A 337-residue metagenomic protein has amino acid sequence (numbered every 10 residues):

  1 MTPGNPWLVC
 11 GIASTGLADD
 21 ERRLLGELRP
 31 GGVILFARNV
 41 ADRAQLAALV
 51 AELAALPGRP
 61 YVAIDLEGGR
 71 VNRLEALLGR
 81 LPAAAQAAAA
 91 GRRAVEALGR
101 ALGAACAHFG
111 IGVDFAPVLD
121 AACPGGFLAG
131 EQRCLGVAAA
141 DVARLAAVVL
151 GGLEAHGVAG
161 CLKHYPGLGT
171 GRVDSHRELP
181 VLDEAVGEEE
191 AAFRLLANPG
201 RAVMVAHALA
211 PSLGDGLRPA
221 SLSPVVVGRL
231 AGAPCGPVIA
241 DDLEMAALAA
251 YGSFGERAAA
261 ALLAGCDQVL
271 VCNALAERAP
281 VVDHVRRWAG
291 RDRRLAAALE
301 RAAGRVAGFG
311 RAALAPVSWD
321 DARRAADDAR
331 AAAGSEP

Functional and structural regions predicted by a protein language model:
M1-A63, G68-L78: N-terminal hydrophobic targeting/anchoring segments and the immediately downstream early-domain regions of hydrolases
M1-G31, Y251-P337: Preference for extracellular/luminal or secreted protein segments
M1-W7, E67-Q86, A121-E131, G160-P180 (+2 more regions): N-terminal small/glycine-rich loop or linker at the start of catalytic domains across soluble metabolic enzymes
P6-I12, G31-L35, P60-L66, V113-P117 (+5 more regions): Hydrophobic faces of well-ordered beta-strands that scaffold small-molecule active sites in alpha/beta enzyme cores
V9-C10, R23-P30, P82-E96, G110 (+2 more regions): Structural recognition of alpha->loop->beta junctions
R38-L56, R144-R294: Second-shell residues forming the walls of enzyme active-site clefts
A41-A48, A88-A104, G136-R144, A185-E188: Glycine-rich anion/phosphate-binding loops
A54-G79, V95-A122, V142-P166: Glycine-rich, aromatic-flanked loop segments that form ligand/cofactor-binding clefts across common enzyme folds
